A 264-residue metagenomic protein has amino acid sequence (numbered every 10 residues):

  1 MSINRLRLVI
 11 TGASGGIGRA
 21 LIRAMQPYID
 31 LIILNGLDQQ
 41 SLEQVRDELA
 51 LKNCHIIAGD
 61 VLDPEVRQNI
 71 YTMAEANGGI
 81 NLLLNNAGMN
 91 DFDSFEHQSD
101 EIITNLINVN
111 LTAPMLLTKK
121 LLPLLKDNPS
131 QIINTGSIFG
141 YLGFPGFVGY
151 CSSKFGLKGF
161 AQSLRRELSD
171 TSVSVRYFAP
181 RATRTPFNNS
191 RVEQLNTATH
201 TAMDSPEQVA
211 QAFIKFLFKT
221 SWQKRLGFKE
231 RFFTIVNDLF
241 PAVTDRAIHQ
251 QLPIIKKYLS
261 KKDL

Functional and structural regions predicted by a protein language model:
S14-G15, D38: Conserved glycine-rich cofactor-binding loop
I29-Q44: Conserved glycine-rich Rossmann-like NAD(P)H-binding loop of the short-chain dehydrogenase/reductase
N86-D91: Conserved NAD(P)H cofactor-binding loop of Rossmann-fold oxidoreductase domains
S94-I107: Substrate-binding pocket helix/loop in short-chain dehydrogenase/reductase
T118, S153: Active-site helix of classical SDR
S137: Residue(s) in the substrate-gating loop at a strand-loop-helix junction that position the organic substrate next
E167-F228: SDR active-site lid
